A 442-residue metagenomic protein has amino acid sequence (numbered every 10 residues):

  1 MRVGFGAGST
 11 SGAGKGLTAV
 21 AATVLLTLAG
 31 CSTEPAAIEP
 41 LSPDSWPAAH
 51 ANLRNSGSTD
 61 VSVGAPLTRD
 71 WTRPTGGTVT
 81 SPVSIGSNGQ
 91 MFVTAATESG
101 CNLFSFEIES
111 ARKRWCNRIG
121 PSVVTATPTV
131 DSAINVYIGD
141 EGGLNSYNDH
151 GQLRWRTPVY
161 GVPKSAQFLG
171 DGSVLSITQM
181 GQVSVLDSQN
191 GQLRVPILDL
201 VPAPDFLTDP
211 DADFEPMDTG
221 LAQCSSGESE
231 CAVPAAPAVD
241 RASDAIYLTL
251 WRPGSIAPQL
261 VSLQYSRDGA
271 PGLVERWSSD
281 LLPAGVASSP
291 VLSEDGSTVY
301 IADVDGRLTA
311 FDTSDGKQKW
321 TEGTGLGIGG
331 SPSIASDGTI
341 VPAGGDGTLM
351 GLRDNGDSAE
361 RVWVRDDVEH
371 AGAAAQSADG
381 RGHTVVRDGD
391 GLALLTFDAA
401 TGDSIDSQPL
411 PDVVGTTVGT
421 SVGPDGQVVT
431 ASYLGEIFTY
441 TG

Functional and structural regions predicted by a protein language model:
M1-V20: Bacterial N-terminal signal peptides that target proteins for export
T27-G30: C-terminal motif of bacterial Sec signal peptides marking the signal peptidase cleavage site
T33-T80, S84-G442: Extracytoplasmic/lumenal domain signature
